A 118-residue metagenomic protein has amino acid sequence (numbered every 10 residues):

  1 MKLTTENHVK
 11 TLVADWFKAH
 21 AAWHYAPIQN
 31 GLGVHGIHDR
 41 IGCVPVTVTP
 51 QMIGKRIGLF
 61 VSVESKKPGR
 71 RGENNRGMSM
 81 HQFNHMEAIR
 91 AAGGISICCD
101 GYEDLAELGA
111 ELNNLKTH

Functional and structural regions predicted by a protein language model:
M1-H118: Catalytic phosphate/metal-binding cores of nucleic-acid and nucleotide-processing enzymes, i.e., regions that mediate
